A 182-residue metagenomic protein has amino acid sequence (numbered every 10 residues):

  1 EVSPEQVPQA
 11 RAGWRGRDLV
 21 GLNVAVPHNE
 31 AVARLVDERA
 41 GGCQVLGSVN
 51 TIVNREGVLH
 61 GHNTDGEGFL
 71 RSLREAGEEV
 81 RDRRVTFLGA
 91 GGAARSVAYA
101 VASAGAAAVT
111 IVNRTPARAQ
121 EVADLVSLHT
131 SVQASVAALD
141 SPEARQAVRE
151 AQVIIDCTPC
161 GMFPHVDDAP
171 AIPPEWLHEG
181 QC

Functional and structural regions predicted by a protein language model:
E1-E78: Phosphate/diphosphate ligand-binding glycine-rich loop within oxidoreductases
L22, V85, I154-I155: Receiver (REC) domain switch-region micro-motif
R34-D37, R71, E75, Y99-S103 (+1 more regions): Short, well-ordered alpha-helices that flank and scaffold nucleotide-derived cofactor binding pockets
R55, E78-R84, A106, H178-E179: Short helix-loop-beta connector
G61-G66, L73, E78-S103, N113: Glycine-rich adenosine-cofactor-binding loop
T86, V109-T110, S135: A structural signal for isolated positions on well-ordered beta-strands in alpha/beta enzyme cores
A104-T130: NAD(P)-binding Rossmann-fold cofactor-contacting core
V132-C182: Rossmann-like adenosine-cofactor binding region
